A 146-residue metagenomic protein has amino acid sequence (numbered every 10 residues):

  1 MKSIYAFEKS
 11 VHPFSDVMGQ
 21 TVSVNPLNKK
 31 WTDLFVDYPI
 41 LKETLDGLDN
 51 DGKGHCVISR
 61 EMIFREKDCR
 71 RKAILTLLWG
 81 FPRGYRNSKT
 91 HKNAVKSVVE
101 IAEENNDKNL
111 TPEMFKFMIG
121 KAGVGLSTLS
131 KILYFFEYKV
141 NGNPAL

Functional and structural regions predicted by a protein language model:
M1-I119, Y138-L146: An N-terminal alpha-helical hairpin/helix-loop-helix interaction module that forms a charged, gly/pro-flexible surface
A122: Active-site acidic-Proline motif in GNAT/NAT acetyltransferases
L129-F135: Short hydrophobic alpha-helical segments that form membrane-spanning helices or hydrophobic packing faces of helical
